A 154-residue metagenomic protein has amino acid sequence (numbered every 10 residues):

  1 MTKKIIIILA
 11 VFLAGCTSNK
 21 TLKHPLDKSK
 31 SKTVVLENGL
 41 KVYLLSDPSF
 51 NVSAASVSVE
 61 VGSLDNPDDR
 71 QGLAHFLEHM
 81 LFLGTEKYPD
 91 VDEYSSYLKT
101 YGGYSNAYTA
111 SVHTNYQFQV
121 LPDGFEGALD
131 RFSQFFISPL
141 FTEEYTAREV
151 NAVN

Functional and structural regions predicted by a protein language model:
T2-I8: Sec-dependent signal peptide recognition, specifically the positively charged N-region followed immediately by
L9, L77-E78, F125: Alpha-helical structural signal
L13-G15: C-terminal motif of bacterial Sec signal peptides marking the signal peptidase cleavage site
T17-S18, K30, V35, Y43 (+1 more regions): Charge-rich, well-structured scaffold segments of protease-associated domains
N19-L26: Short, contiguous pre-domain boundary segments
L26-S56: Mature N-terminal segment immediately following signal peptide/propeptide cleavage in secreted/periplasmic
L40, P48-F50, V61-S63, E86 (+1 more regions): Residues that cap or initiate secondary-structure elements
A54-Q119: M16/MPP (pitrilysin/insulinase) zinc-metallopeptidase core fold and M16-derived inactive scaffolds
